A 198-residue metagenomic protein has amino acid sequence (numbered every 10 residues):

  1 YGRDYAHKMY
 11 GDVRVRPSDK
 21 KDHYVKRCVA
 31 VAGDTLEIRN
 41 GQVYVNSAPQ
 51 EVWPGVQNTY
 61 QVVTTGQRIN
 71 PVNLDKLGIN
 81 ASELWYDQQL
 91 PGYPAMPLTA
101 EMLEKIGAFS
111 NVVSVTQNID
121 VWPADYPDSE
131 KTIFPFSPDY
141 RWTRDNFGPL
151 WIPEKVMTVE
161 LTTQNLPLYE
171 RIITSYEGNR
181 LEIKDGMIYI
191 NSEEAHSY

Functional and structural regions predicted by a protein language model:
Y1-Y198: Soluble "head" domains of membrane/secretory-pathway proteins
